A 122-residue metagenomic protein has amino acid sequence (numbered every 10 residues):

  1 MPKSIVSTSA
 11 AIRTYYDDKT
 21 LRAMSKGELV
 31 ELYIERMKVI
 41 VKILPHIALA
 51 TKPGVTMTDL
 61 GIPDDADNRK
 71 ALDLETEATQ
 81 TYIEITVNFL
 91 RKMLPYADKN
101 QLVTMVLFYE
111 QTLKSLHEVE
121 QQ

Functional and structural regions predicted by a protein language model:
M1-L49, P53: Immediate post-signal-peptide N-terminus of mature secreted/exported proteins
I5-A23, D59-I62, A66, T81 (+2 more regions): Alpha-helical context
L21-R36, D64-D67, A71, L94-A97 (+1 more regions): Non-transmembrane, amphipathic alpha-helical segments
V30-M37, V41-L44, T76, Q80 (+3 more regions): Extracytoplasmic/secreted envelope proteins and their assembly/folding machinery, especially bacterial periplasmic
V41-N88: Mid-chain, structured segments of secreted extracytoplasmic proteins
Y82-Q122: C-terminal amphipathic alpha-helix
